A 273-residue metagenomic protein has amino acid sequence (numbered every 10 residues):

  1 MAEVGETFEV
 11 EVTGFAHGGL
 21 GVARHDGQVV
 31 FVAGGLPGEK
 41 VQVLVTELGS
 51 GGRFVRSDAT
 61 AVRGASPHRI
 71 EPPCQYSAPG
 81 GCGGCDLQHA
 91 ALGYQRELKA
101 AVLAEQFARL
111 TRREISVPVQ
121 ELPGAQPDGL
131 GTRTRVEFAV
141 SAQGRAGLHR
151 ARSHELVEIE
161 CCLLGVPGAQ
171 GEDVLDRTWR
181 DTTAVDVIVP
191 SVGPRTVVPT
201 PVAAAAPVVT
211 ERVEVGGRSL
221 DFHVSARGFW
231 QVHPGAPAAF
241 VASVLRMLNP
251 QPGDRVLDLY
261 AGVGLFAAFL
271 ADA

Functional and structural regions predicted by a protein language model:
M1-A273: Accessory RNA-recognition modules of RNA-modification enzymes
